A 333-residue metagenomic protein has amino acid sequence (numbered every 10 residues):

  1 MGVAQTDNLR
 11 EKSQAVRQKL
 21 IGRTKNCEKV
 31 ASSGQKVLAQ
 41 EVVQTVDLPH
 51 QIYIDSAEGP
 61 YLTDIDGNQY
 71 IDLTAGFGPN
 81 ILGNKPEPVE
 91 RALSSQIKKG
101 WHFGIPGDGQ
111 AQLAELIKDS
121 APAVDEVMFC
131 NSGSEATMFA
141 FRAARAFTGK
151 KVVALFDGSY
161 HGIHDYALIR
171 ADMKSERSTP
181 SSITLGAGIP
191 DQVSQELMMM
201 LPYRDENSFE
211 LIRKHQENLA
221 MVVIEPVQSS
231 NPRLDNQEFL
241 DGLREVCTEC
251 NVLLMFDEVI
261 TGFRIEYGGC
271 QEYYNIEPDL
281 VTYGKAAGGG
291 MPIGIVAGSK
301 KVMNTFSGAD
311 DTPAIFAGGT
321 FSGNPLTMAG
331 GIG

Functional and structural regions predicted by a protein language model:
M1-G333: Conserved N-terminal phosphate-binding loop of PLP-dependent enzymes in the Aspartate aminotransferase
